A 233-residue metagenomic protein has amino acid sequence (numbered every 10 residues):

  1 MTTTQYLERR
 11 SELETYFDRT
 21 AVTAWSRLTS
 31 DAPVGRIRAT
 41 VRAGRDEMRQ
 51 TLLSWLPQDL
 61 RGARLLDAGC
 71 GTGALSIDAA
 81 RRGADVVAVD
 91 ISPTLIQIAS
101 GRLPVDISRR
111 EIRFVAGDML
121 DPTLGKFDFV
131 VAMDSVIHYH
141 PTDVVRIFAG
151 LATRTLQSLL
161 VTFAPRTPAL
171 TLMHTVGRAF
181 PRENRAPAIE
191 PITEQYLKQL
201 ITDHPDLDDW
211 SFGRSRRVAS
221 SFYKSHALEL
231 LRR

Functional and structural regions predicted by a protein language model:
T2-P57: Conserved class I S-adenosyl-L-methionine
L66, A74-A116: Class I SAM-dependent methyltransferase SAM/SAH-binding core
G71: Conserved glycine-rich SAM-binding loop
D121-G125: Short conserved loop adjoining the S-adenosyl-L-methionine
V131: A conserved beta-strand element that flanks and buttresses the S-adenosyl-L-methionine
Y139-G150: A short, conserved alpha-helix within the catalytic core of class I
L156-P165: Conserved beta-strand signature within the Rossmann-like core of class I S-adenosyl-L-methionine
A188-D206: Short alpha-helix
